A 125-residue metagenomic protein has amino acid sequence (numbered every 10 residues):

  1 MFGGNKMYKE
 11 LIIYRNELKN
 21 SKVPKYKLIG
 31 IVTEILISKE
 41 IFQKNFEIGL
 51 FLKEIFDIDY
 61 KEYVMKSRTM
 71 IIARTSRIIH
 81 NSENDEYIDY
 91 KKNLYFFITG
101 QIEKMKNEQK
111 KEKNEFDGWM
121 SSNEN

Functional and structural regions predicted by a protein language model:
F2-N125: Basic helix-extension-helix modules of the SAP/HeH family
